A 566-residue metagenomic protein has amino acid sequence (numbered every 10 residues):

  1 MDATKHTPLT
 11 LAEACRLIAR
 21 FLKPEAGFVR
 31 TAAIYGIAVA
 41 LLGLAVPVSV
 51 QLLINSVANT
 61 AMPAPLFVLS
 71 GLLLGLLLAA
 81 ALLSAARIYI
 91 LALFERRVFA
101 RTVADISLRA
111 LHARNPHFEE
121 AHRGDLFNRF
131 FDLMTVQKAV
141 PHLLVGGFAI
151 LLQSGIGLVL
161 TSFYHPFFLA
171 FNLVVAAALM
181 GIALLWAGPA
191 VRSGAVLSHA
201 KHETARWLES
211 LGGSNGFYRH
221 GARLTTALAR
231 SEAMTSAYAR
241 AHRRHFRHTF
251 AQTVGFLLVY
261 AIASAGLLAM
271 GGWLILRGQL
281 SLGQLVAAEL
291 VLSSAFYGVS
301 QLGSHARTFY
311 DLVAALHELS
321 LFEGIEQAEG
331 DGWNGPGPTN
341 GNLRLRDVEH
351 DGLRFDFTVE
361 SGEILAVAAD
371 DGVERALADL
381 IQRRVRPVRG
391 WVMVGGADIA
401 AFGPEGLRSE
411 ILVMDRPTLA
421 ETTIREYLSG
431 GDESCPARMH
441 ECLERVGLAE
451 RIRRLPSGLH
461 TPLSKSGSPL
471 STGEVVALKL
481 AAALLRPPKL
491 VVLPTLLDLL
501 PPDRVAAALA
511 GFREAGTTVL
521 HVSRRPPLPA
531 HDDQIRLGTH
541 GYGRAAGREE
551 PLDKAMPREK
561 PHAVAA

Functional and structural regions predicted by a protein language model:
M1-A45, N59, P63-P65, R87 (+12 more regions): Membrane-integrated ABC transporters
P24-G27, N115-P116, N128-V140, L144 (+6 more regions): An intracellular "coupling" helix at the cytosolic face of ABC transporter transmembrane type-1 domains
V29-L83, T161-L169, Q279-L282: Transmembrane helix-loop-helix hairpins at lipid-water interfaces of multipass membrane proteins, especially the type-1
V46-Q51, L144-A187, R243-V286: A hydrophobic transmembrane-helix motif
V50, L111-I156: Juxtamembrane loop-to-helix connectors within ABC transporter transmembrane domains
L72-S84, V175-A178, T253-A263, L282-S304: Hydrophobic alpha-helical segments in the permease module
R223, R247, S294-I325: Cytosolic ends of transmembrane helices, especially the final helix of ABC transmembrane type-1 domains
R425-S464: ABC ATPase nucleotide-binding domain helical subdomain, centered on the C-loop/LSGGQ "ABC signature"
